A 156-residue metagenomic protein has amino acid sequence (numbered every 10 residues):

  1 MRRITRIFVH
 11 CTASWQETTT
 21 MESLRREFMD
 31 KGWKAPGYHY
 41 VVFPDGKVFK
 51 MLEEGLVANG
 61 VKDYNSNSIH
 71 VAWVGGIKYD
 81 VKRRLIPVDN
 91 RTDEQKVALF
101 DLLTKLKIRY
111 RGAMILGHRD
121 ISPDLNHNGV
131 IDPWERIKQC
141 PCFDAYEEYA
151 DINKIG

Functional and structural regions predicted by a protein language model:
M1, A58-S66, A72: Short glycine/proline-enriched loop/turn "hinge" motifs that connect secondary-structure elements and lie
M1-F8, T12, N67, G76-G156: Basic/polar, cationic surfaces and motifs that engage anionic cell-wall and phosphate/carboxylate ligands
M1-L56: Short, conserved "active-site rim" segments that organize catalytic pockets and cofactor/ligand binding
T19-M21, L52-E54, G60-V61, R83-L85 (+2 more regions): Generic alpha-helix signal with a bias toward terminal, lower-confidence helices and secondary-structure junctions
S23-R25, Y40, L56-A58, Y64 (+3 more regions): Generic preference for flexible, low-structure residues
V48-K62, D124-I137: Charged, often glycine-rich, active-site loop that binds/positions anionic groups
